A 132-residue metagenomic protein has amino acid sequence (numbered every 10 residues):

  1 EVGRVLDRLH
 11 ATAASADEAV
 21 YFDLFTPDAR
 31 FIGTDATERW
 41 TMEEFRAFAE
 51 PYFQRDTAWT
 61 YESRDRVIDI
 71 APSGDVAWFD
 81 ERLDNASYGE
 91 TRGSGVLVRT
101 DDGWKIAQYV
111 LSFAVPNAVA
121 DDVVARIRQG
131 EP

Functional and structural regions predicted by a protein language model:
E1, R30-F31, E43-E90: Surface-exposed, charged secondary-structure patches
E1-P27, E43, D75, A118-P132: Short, low-complexity N-terminal intrinsically disordered segments enriched in polar/charged residues
F22-D23, I32-G33, Y61-E62, A107: Short, hydrophobic secondary-structure boundary micro-motifs
D28-R30, A36-R39: Short active-site-proximal "capping" loops at secondary-structure junctions
F31-G33, N117-A118: A short acidic, helix-capping loop that chelates divalent metal ions and anchors anionic groups
D35, R82-L83, G95, V110: A mature extracytoplasmic/lumenal domain signature
A36-E38, I68, F113: Residue-level detector of flexible, active-site-proximal loop/helix-junction positions within diverse enzyme catalytic
E90-D122: Short beta-strand edge/turn micro-motifs at domain boundaries
